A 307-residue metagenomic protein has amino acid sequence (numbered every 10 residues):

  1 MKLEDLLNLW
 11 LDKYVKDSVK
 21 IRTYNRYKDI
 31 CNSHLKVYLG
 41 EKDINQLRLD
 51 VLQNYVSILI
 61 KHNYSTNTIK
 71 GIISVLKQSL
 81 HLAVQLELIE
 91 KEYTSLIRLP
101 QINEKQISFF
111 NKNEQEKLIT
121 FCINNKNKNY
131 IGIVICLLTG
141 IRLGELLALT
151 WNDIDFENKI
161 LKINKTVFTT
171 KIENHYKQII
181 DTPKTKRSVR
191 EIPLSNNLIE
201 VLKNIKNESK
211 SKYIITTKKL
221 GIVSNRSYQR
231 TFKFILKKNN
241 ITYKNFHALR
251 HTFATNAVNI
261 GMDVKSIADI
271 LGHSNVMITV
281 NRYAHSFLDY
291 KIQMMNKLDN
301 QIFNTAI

Functional and structural regions predicted by a protein language model:
L3-E4, L11-L88, E104, G221-S227 (+1 more regions): N-terminal core-binding DNA-recognition domain of tyrosine site-specific recombinases/integrases
Y14, H34-L35, L39, L76-V84 (+7 more regions): Hydrophobic recognition helices of helix-based DNA-binding modules
R22, I160-K162, D181-K203, K212-F232: C-terminal catalytic core of Y-nucleophile DNA break-rejoin enzymes
H62, T66, T120-N129, T139 (+5 more regions): Short, basic (Lys/Arg/His-rich) helix/loop patches that form interaction surfaces in the mid-to-C-terminal regions
K70, Q85-K91, L96-L149, E157 (+2 more regions): Basic, Lys/Arg- and aromatic-enriched nucleic-acid-binding interface segment
D153-I160, M262-R282: Short, polar N-cap/turn motifs at the start of nucleic acid-interacting alpha helices
N158, T169-K171, K177-V189, N196-L198 (+2 more regions): C-terminal secondary-structure termini that scaffold catalytic or DNA-interacting sites
V167, L271-K297: Catalytic-site neighborhood detector that most strongly recognizes the C-terminal catalytic loop/helix of tyrosine
